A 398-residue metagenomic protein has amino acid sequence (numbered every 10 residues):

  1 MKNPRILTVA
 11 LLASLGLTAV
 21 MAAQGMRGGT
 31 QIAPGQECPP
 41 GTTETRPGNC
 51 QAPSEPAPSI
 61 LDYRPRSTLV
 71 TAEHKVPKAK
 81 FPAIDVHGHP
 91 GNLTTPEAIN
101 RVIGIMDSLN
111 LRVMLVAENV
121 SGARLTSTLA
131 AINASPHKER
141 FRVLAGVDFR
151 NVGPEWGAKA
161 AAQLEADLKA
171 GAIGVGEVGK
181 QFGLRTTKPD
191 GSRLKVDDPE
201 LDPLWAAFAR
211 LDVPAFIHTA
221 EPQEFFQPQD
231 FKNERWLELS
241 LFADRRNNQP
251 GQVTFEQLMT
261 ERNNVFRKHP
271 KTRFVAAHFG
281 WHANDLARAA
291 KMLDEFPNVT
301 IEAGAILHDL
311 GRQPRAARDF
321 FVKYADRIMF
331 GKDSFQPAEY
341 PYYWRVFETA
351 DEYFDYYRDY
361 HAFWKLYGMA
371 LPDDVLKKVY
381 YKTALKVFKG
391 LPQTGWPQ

Functional and structural regions predicted by a protein language model:
M1-L11: Bacterial N-terminal signal peptides that target proteins for export
V9-A19: Bacterial N-terminal signal peptides
Q24-F81: N-terminal pre-domain segments of enzymes
I60-L61, V70-A72, S127-R245: Active-site gating/metal-coordination segments in enzymes
K75-K78, V102-S108, S127-F141, A162-A172 (+4 more regions): Acidic (Asp/Glu)-rich catalytic clusters
A83-H89, R101-A123, F141-D148, I173-K180: Divalent metal-dependent hydrolysis catalytic cores, especially in the metallo-beta-lactamase
P90-A98, A117-T126, F149-A158, K195 (+3 more regions): Acidic-and-aromatic substrate-binding clefts and catalytic sites of carbohydrate-active enzymes
R246-Q398: H/E-rich (His + Asp/Glu) clusters that bind or coordinate divalent metals
